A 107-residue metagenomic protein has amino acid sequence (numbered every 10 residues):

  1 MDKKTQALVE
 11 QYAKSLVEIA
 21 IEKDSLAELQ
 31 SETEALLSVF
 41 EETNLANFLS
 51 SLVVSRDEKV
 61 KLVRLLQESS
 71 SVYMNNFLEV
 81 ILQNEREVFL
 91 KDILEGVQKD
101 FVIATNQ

Functional and structural regions predicted by a protein language model:
M1-Q107: Elongated, mostly alpha-helical coiled-coil "stalk/stator" tethers of large membrane protein machines
